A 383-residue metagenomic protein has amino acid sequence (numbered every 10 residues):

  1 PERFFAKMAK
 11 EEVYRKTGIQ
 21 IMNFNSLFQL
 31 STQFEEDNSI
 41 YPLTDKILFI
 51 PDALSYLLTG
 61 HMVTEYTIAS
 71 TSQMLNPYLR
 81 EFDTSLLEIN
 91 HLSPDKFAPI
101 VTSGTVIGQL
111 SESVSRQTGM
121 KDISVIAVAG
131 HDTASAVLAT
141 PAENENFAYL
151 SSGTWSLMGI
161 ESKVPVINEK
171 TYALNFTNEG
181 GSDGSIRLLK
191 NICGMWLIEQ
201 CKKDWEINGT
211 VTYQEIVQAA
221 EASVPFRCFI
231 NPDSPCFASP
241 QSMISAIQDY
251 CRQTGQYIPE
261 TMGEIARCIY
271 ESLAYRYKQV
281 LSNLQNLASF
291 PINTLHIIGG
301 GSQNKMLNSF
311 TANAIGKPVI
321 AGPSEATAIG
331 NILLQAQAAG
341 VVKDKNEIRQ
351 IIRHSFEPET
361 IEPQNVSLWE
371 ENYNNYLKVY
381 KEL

Functional and structural regions predicted by a protein language model:
F5-G18, M22-N23, F28-H61, M74-N76 (+5 more regions): Active-site core segments that coordinate phosphate-bearing ligands/cofactors across diverse enzyme families
G60-I68: Enzymes and membrane/adaptor proteins characterized by extended Gly/Ser/Thr/Asp/Glu-rich, aromatic-dotted
S72-N76, F97-P99: Short, well-ordered beta-strand elements within core beta-sheets of diverse protein domains
Y78, S103-I107: Short beta-strand to alpha-helix junction loop
L87-S103: A conserved helix-loop-beta module that forms one wall/lid of the active-site cleft in ATP-utilizing catalytic domains
G300: Glycine-rich Rossmann-fold phosphate-binding loop(s) that bind the pyrophosphate of adenine dinucleotide cofactors
